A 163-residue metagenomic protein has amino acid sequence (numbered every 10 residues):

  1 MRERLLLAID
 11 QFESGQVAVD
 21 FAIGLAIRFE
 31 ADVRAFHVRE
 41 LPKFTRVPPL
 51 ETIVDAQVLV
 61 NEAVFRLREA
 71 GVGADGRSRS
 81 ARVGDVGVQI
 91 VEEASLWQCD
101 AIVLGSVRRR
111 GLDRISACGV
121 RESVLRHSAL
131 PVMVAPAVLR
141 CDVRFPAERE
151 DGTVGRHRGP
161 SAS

Functional and structural regions predicted by a protein language model:
M1-P49, I53, G76, A137 (+1 more regions): Small/aliphatic-rich secondary-structure junction motif
E3, D100, A129: Conserved acidic residues
F21, V54-R66, Q89: Short, solvent-exposed amphipathic alpha-helices that sit in or adjacent to ligand/effector-binding or catalytic
I27, S95-L96, R126: Solvent-exposed polar/charged
D32, S123, P131-M133: Proline-centered loop/turn at the N-terminus of a beta-strand
R68-I102, E122, L139-D142, R158-A162: Structural beta-alpha unit
A101-H127, C141-P146: Glycine-rich, Arg-bearing micro-motifs that act as flexible, cationic patches
G105-S106, V132-A137: Short beta-strand elements of ligand-binding domains
